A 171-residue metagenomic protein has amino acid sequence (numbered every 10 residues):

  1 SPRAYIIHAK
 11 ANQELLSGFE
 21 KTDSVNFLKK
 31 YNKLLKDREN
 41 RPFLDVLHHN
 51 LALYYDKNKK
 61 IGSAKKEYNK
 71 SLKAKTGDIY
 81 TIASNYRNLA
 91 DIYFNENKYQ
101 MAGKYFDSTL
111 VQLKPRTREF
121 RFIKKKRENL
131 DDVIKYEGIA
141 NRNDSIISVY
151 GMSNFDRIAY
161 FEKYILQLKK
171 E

Functional and structural regions predicted by a protein language model:
S1-E171: Acidic, polar-rich low-complexity tracts and alpha-helical solenoid repeat scaffolds
